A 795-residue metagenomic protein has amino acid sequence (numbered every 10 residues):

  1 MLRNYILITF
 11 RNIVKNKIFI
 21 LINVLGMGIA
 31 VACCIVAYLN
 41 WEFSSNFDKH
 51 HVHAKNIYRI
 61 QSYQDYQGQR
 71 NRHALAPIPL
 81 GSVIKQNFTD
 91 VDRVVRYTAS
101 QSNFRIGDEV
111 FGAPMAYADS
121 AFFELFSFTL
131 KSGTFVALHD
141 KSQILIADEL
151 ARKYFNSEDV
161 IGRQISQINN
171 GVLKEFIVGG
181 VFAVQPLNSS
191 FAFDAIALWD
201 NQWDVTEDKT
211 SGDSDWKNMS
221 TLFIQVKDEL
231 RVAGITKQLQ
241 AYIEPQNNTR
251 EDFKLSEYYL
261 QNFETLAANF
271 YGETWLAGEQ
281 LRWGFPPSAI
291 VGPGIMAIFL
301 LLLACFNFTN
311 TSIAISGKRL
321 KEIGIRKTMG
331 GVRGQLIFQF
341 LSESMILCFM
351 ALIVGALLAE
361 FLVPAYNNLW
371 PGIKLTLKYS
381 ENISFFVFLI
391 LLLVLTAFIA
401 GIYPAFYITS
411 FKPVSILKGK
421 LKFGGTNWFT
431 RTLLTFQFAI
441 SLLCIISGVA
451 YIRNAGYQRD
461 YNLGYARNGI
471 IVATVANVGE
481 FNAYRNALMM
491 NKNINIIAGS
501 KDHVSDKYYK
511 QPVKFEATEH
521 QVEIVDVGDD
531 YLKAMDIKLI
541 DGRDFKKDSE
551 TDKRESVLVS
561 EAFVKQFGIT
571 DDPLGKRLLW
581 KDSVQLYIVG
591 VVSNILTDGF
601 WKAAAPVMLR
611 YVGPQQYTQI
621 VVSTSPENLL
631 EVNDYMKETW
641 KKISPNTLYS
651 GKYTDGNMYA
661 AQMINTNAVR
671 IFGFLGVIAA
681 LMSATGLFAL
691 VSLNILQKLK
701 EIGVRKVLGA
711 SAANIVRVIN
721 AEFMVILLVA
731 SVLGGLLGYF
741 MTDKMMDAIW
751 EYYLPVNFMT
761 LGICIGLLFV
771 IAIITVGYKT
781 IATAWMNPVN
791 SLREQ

Functional and structural regions predicted by a protein language model:
L2-I6, R11, K15-N16, H51 (+7 more regions): Membrane-helix entry/capping segments
I6-I22, G26, F306-L347, S410-L421 (+2 more regions): Intracellular coupling helices
I13, N23, S44, I60 (+27 more regions): Generic structural signal for small/hydrophobic residues in well-ordered secondary structure, especially within
K15-E42, G284-K321, C348-F349, I353 (+5 more regions): Hydrophobic alpha-helical transmembrane segments of multi-pass inner-membrane transport and secretion
I29-Y58, V363-P371, I440-N468, M745-W750: Alpha-helical transmembrane segments
V36, M345-F411, R453, A721-W785: Small-residue-rich transmembrane alpha-helices
S44, K55-G112, A121, R152-S157 (+5 more regions): Hydrophobic, regular-secondary-structure patches
D119-S132, I144-F285, N486-A661: Mid-to-C-terminal secondary-structure elements that act as membrane-proximal/extracytoplasmic interface segments
